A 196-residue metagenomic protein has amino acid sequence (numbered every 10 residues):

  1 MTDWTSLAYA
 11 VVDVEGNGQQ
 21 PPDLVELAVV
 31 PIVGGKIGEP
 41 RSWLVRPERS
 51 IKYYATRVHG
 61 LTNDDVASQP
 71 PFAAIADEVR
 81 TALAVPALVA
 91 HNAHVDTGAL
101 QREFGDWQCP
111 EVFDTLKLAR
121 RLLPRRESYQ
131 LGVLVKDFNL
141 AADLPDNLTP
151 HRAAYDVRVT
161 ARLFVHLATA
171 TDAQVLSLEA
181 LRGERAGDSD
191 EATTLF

Functional and structural regions predicted by a protein language model:
M1-P110, K117, P124-S128, G132-L140 (+2 more regions): Conserved non-catalytic scaffold segment of RNase H-like nuclease domains
M1-T2, A161-F196: Acidic two-metal-ion nuclease catalytic site recognized across multiple nuclease folds, prominently DnaQ/RNase D-T
A55, A119, S177-L181: Generic structural signal of hydrophobic/aromatic residues within well-ordered alpha-helices of folded domains
R152-L163: Acidic, divalent-metal-coordinating active-site segment for phosphoryl/phosphodiester hydrolysis, typified by short
